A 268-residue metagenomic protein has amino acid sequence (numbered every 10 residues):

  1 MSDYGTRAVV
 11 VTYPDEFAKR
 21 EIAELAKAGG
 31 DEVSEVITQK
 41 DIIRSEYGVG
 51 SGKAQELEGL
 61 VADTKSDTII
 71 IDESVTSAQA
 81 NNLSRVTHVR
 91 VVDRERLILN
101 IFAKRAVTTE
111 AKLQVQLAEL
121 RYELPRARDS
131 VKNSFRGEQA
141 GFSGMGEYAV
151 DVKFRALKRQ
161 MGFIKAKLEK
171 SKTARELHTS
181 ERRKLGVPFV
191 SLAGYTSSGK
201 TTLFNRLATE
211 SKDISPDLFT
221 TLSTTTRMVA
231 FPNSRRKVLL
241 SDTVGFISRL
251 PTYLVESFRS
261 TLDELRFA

Functional and structural regions predicted by a protein language model:
M1-N100: N-terminal accessory targeting/assembly segments
G5, S130-F267: Conserved G1/Walker A P-loop phosphate-binding module
F17-A23, I42-G59, S223, V244-A268: Switch II of P-loop NTPase G domains
I22, L120, L157: A residue-level signal for conserved active-site and pocket-lining positions in enzyme catalytic cores
L83-V86, A106-T108, L207, Y253-E256: Short, glycine/charged-enriched secondary-structure capping and boundary segments
H88-E95, R128-R136: Short, flexible active-site-proximal loops enriched in glycine and acidic residues
L97-V115: Short alpha-helix plus adjacent loop in nuclease-associated cores
L113, L117-A127, I164, S171: Non-transmembrane amphipathic alpha-helical segments
